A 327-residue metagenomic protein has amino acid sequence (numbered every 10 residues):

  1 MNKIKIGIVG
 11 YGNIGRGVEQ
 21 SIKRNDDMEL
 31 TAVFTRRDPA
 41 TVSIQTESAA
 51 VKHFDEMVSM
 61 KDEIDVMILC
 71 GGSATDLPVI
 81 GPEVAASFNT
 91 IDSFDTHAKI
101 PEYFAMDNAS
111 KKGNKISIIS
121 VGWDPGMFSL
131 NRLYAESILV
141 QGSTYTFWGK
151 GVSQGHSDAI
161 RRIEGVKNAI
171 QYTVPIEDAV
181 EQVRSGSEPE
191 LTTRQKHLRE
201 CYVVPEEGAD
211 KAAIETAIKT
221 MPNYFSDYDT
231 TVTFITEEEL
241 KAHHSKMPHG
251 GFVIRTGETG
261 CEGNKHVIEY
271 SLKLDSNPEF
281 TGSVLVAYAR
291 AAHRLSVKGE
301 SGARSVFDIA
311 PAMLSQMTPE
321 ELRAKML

Functional and structural regions predicted by a protein language model:
K5, R16-G17, R24-D55, V152-A289: C-terminal substrate-binding/catalytic lobe of Rossmann-fold NAD(P)-dependent oxidoreductases
Y11: Glycine-rich Rossmann-fold phosphate-binding loop(s) that bind the pyrophosphate of adenine dinucleotide cofactors
M57-V66, A74-S93: Rossmann-fold NAD(P) dinucleotide-binding segment
D92-S93, S117-V121, F147, I170-Q171: General beta-strand structural signal in soluble alpha/beta enzymes
F94-S117: Rossmann-fold NAD(P)-binding glycine/threonine-rich loop
M127-S143, D158-N168, A291: Oxidoreductase and adenylate-handling cofactor-binding alpha/beta cores
H266-L327: NAD(P)-dependent Rossmann-like dehydrogenase/reductase catalytic/cofactor-binding core
